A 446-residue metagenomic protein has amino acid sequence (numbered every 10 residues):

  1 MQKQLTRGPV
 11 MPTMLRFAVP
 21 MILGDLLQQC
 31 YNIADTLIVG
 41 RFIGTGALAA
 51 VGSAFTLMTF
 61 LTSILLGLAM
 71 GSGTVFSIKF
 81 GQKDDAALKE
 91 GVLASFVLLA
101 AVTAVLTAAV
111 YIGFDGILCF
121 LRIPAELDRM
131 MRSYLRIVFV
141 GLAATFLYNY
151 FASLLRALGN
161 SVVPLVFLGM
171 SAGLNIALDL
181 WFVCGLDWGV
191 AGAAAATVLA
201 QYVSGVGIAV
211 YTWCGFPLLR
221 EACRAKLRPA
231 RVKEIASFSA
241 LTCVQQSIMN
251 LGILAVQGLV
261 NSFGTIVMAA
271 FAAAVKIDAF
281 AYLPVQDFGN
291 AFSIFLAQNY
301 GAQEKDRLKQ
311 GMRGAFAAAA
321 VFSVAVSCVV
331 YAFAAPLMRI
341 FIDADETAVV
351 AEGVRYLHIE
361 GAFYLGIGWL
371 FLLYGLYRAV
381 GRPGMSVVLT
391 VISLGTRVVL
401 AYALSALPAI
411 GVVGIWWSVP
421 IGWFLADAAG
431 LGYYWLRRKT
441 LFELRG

Functional and structural regions predicted by a protein language model:
M1-A18, F76-G141, G185-A240, L296-F363 (+1 more regions): Short alpha-helical transmembrane segments in multi-pass integral membrane proteins
R16-D35, I137, S171, A200-S204 (+4 more regions): Transmembrane helical elements of multi-pass membrane transporters/channels
I22, L26, C30, A34 (+19 more regions): Generic alpha-helical transmembrane segments of integral inner-membrane proteins, especially permease/transport modules
L23, D35-V39, V51, F76 (+22 more regions): Hydrophobic/aromatic residues within transmembrane alpha-helices of membrane transport systems, especially the TMDs
L26, C30-A49, L118-A125, W181-W188 (+6 more regions): Helix-terminus/linker motif at the lipid-water interface of multi-pass membrane proteins
T45-T56, L135, A194, T265-F280 (+2 more regions): Small-residue hotspots at the loop-to-helix junctions and early N-terminal turns of transmembrane alpha-helices
L48-A108, T145-P164, A270-A334, I367-L389: Small-residue-rich hydrophobic transmembrane alpha-helices
A69, I137-R156, P164-A172, A193-I208 (+4 more regions): Short runs within selected transmembrane alpha-helices of multi-pass transporters and secretion channels
